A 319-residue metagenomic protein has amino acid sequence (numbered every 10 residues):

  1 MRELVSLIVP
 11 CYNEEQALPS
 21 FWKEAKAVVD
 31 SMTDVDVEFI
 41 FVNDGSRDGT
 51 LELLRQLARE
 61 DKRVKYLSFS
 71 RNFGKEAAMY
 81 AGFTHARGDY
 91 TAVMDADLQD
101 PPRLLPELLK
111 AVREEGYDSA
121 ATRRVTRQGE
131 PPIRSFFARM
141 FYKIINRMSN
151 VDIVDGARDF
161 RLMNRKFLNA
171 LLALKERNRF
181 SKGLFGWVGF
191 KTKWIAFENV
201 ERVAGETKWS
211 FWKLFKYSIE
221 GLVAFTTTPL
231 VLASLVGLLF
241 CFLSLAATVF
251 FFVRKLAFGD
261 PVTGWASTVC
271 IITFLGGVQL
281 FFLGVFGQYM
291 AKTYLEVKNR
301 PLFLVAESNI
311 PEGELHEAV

Functional and structural regions predicted by a protein language model:
M1, R127, K143, F180-V319: Hydrophobic helical membrane-anchoring modules
M1-A27, D34, L315: N-proximal low-complexity "stem/linker" segments adjacent to membrane-targeting elements
E14-A17, S46, P101: Donor nucleotide-sugar binding loop of glycosyltransferases
V29-V35, A58-R63: Short helix-capping segments at alpha-helix termini
T33-G45, L67-S68: Short beta-strand/loop segment that forms part of the nucleotide-sugar
N43-E52, L98-Q99: A conserved acidic beta->alpha catalytic loop
Q56, R63, L67-R71, K75-H85 (+3 more regions): Acceptor/aglycone-binding surface of glycosyltransferases and processive sugar-polymer synthases
